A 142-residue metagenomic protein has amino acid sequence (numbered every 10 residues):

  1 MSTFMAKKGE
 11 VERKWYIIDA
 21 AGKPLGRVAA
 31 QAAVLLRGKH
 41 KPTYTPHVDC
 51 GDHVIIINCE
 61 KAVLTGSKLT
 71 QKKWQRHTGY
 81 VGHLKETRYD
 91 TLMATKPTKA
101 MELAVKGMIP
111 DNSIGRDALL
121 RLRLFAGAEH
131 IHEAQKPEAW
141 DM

Functional and structural regions predicted by a protein language model:
M1-L103, S113, I131-M142: Ribosome large-subunit tunnel/peptidyl-transferase-proximal elements
E102, I109-I131: C-terminal structural segments of small proteins and small subunits
